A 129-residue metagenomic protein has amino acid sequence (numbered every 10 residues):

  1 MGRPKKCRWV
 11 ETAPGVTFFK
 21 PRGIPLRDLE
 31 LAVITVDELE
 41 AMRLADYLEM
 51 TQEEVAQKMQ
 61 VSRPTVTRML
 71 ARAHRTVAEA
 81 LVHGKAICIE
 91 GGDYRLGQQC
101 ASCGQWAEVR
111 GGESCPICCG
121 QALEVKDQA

Functional and structural regions predicted by a protein language model:
V10-V36: Short, Lys/Arg-enriched anionic-surface-contact patches
E38-M42: Short alpha-helical "packing" element that flanks the helix-turn-helix/winged-helix DNA-binding module
A45, A56: The alpha-helix within a helix-turn-helix
T51, Q60-P64: Helix-turn-helix DNA-binding motif, specifically the short coil turn and the N-cap/start of the second
H74-L81: C-terminal flanking helix
H83-G91: Short, basic, alpha-helical segments at the C-terminal edge of helix-turn-helix-like DNA-binding modules
D93-A129: Helix-turn-helix/homeodomain-like alpha-helical modules used for DNA recognition and transcription-factor dimerization
